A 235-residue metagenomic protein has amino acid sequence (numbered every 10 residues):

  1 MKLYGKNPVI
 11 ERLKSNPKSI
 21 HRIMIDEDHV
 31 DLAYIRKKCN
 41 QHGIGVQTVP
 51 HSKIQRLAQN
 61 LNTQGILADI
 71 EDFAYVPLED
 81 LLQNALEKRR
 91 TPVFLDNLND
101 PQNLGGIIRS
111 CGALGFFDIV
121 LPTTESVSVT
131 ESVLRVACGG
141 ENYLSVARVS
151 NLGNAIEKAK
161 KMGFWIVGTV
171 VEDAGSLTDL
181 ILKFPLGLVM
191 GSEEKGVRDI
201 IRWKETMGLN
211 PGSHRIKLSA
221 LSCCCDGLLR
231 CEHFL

Functional and structural regions predicted by a protein language model:
M1-Q83: N-terminal positively charged helical leader segments and presequences
K18, V30, A85-G175: RNA substrate-binding interface of SAM-dependent RNA methyltransferases
D28, H51-K53, T124-S126, E193-K195 (+1 more regions): Short, acidic/turn-prone active-site loops that include or flank metal/cofactor- and phosphate-binding residues
D31-L32, S126-S132, K195-K204: Short, glycine/polar-rich helix-capping loops at beta-to-alpha or helix-loop-helix junctions that flank or form
Q47, D118-P122, N210: Short hydrophobic alpha-helical runs that function as membrane-insertion/retention elements
A113, L134-G140, R202-L235: Structured adenosyl-cofactor binding patch, chiefly the S-adenosyl-L-methionine
V167-S219: Active-site/ligand-binding-proximal alpha/beta "capping" segment
